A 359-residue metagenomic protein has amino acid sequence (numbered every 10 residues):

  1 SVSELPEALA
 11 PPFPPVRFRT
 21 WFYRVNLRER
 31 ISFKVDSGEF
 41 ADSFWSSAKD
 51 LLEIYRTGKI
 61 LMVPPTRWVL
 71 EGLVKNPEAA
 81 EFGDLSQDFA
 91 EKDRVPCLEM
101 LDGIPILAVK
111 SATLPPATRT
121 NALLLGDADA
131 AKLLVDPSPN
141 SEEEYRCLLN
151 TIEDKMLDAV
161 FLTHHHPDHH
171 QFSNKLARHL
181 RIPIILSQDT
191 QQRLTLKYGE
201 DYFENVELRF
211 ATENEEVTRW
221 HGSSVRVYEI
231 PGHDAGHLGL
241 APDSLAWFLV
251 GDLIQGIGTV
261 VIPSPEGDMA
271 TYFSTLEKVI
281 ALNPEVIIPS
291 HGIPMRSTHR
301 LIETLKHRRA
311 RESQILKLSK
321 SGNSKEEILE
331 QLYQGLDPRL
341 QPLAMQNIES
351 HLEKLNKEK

Functional and structural regions predicted by a protein language model:
V2-A8, R19-L27, F33-I60: NUDIX/MutT-family hydrolases
E7-R17, L305: Acidic pyrophosphate-coordinating catalytic loop
D50-R56, P65-A108, L124-S138, E153 (+1 more regions): Metallo-beta-lactamase
L51, A131-L134, P139-S141, S224-E312: Metallo-beta-lactamase
P105-E153, G239-G251, G256: Conserved beta-strand hairpin/beta-sheet module of binuclear metal-dependent hydrolase folds, prominently
T118, P139-S223: Active-site HxH/HxHxD metal-binding segment of metal-dependent hydrolases
L125, L148, H291, I315 (+1 more regions): Residue-level signal for inorganic ion chemistry
K317-K359: C-terminal regulatory/interaction regions
